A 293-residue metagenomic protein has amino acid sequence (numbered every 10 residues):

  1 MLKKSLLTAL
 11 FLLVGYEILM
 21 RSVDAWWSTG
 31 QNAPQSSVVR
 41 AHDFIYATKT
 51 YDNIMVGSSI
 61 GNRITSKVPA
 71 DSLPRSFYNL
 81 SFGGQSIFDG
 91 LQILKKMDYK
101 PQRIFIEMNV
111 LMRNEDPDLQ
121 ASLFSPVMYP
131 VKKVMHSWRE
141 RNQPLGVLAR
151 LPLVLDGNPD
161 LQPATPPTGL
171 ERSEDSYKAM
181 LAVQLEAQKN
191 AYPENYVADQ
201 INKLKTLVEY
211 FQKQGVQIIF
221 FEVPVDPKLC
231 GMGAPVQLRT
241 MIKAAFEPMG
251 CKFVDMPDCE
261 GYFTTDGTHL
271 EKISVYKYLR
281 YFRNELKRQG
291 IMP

Functional and structural regions predicted by a protein language model:
K3-D24: Hydrophobic membrane-insertion alpha-helices, especially the h-region of bacterial N-terminal signal peptides
A25-D43: Alpha-helical transmembrane signal-anchor/signal-peptide segments
R40-V68: Short extracytoplasmic
V56-S59, L80-F82, E107-N109, F221-V225 (+1 more regions): Active-site-proximal beta-strand/loop segments in catalytic clefts of secreted hydrolases
I60-S137: Membrane-embedded segments
M108, P117-Q214: Secreted/periplasmic serine-hydrolase-like ester/acetyl group-modifying domain
I219-D255: Substrate-gating cap/lid alpha-helix
T240-P293: C-terminal regions of proteins
